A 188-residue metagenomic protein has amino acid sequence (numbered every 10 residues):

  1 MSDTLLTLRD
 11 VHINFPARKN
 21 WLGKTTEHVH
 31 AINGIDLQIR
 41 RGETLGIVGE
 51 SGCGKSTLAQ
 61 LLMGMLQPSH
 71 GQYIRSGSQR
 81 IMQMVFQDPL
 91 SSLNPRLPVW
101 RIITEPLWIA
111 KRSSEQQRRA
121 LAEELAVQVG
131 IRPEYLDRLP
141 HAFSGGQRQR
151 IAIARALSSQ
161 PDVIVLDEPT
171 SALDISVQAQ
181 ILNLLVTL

Functional and structural regions predicted by a protein language model:
V48-G49: The feature captures the beta-strand-to-loop junction immediately N-terminal to the Walker
M63: Helix-to-loop junction immediately C-terminal to a conserved catalytic motif
Q117-E134, L185-T187: Conserved ABC ATPase "signature" region
L139-F143, Q147: Conserved ABC ATPase signature
I153, I181: Hydrophobic anchor residue at the start of the ABC signature
Q160: Conserved catalytic motifs of ABC-family nucleotide-binding domains
